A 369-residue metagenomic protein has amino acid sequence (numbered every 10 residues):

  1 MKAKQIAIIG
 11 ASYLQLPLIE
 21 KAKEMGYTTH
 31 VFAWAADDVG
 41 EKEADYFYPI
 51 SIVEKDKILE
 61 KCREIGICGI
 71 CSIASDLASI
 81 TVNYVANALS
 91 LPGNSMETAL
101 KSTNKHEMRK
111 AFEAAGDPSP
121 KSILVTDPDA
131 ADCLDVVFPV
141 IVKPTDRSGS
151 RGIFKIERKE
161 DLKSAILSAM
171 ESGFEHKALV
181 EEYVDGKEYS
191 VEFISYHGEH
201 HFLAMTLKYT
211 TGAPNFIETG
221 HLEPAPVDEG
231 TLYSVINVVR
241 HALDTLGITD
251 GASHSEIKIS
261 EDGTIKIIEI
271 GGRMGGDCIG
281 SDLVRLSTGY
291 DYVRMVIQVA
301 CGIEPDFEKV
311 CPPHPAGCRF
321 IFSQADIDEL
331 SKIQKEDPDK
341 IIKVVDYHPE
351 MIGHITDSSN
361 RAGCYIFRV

Functional and structural regions predicted by a protein language model:
M1-E97, P305, E350, S358-N360 (+1 more regions): ATP-binding N-terminal substructure of ATP-dependent carboxylate-amine bond-forming enzymes
T103-L179, D185, H197, A225-N237 (+1 more regions): Active-site nucleotide/adenylate-binding loops and adjacent lid/helix of ATP-dependent enzymes
A130-A131, I297-V369: Peripheral (often C-terminal) accessory segments that flank ATP-dependent C-N-forming ligase machineries
S150, G271-S287, Y347-E350: Glycine-rich phosphate/pyrophosphate-binding beta-alpha loops
F154, E182, R285, G363-V369: Short, well-ordered beta-strand elements within core beta-sheets of diverse protein domains
A169-K177, E182-A225, Y233-K266, G271-G280 (+2 more regions): Phosphate-binding core of ATP-grasp and ATP-grasp-like enzymes
S287-A300: C-terminal, non-catalytic macromolecule-binding modules
